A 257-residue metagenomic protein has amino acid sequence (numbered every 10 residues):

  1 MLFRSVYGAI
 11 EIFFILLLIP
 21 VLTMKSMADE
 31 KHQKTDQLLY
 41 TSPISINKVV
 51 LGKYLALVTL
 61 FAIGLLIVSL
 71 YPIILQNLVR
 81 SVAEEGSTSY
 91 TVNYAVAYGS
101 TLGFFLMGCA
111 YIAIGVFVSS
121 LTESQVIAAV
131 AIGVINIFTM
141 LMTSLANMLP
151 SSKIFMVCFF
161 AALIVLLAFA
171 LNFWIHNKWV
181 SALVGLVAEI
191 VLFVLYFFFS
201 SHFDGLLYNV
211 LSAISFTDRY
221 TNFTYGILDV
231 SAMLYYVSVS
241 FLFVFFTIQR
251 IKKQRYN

Functional and structural regions predicted by a protein language model:
M1, I10-I19, N136-I137, L242: Hydrophobic alpha-helical transmembrane segments of multi-pass membrane transport/permease proteins
F3, L121, A128-R250: Terminal transmembrane helical anchor/hairpin motif
F3-G8, F14, A56-A131, M140 (+1 more regions): Secretory targeting signals
I19-T23, Y71, A113-G115, F246-T247: Hydrophobic/aromatic residues in alpha-helical transmembrane segments
P20-Y40, K53-Y54: Transmembrane helix boundary and interhelical loop/hinge segments in multi-pass membrane proteins
N47-L51, V118: Alpha-helix N-cap/helix-start motif at helix boundaries, enriched for small hydrophobics
K253-N257: Short cytosolic juxtamembrane segments of multi-pass membrane proteins
